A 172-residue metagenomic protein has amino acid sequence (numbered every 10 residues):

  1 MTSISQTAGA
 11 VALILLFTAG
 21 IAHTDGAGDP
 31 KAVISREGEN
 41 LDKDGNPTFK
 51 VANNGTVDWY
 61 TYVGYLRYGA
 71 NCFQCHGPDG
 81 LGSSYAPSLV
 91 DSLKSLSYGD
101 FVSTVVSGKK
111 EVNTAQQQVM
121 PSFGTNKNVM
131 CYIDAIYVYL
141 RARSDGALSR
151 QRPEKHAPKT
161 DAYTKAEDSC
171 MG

Functional and structural regions predicted by a protein language model:
M1-G9: Bacterial N-terminal signal peptides that target proteins for export
F17-I21: N-terminal signal peptide c-region/cleavage motif recognized by signal peptidases
D25-Y60, P78-S92: His/Cys-centered metal/cofactor-coordination and adjacent catalytic loops
A27-K50, L66, A115-G172: Flexible coil segments in periplasmic/lumen-exposed cytochrome c-class electron-transfer proteins
V57-P78, S103-S107: Sequence/structural segment immediately N-terminal to covalent heme-attachment motifs in c-type and related
W59, V63, R67, S84 (+2 more regions): Extracytoplasmic/secreted proteins, especially bacterial periplasmic and envelope-associated proteins
N71-C72, H76, L93, G108-V112 (+1 more regions): Sec/Tat-exported extracytoplasmic proteins
G80-S107, S122-N126: Gly/Gly-Pro-rich "capping" loops immediately C-terminal to redox-active cysteine motifs in periplasmic/lumenal
